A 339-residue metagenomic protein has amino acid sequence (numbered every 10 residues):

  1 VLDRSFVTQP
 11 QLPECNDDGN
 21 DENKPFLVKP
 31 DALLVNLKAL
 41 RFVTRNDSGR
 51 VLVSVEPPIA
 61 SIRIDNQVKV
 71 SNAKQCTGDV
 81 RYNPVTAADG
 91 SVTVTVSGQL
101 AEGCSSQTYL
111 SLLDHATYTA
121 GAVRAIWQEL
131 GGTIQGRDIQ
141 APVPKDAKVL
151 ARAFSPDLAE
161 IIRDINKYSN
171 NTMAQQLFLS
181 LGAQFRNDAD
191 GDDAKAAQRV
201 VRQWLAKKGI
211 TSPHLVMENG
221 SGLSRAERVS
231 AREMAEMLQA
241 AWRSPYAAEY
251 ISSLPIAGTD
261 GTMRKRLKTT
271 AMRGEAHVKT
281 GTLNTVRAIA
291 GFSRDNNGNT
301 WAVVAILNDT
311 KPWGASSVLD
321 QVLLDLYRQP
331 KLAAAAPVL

Functional and structural regions predicted by a protein language model:
V1-S212, N296, R328-K331, A335-L339: Conserved serine DD-peptidase/penicillin-binding transpeptidase domain and beta-lactam-recognizing active-site
Y168, F178-L339: Small-residue-rich helix-loop
